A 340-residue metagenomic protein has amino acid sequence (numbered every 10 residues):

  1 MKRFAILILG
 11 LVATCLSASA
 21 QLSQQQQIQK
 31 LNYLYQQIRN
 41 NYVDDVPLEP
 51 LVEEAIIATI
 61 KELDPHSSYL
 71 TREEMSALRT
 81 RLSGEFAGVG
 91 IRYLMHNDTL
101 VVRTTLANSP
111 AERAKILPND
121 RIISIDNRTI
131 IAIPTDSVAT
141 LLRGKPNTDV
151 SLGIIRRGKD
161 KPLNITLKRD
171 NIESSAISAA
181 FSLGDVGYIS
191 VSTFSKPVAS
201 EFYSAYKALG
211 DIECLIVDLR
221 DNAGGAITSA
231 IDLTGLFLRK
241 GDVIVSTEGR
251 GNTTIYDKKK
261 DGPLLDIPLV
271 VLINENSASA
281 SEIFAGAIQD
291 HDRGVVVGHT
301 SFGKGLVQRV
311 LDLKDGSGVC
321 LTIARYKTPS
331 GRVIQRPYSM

Functional and structural regions predicted by a protein language model:
M1-Q25: Bacterial Sec-dependent N-terminal signal peptides
A20-Q27, L31, Y35-V43, P47-L48 (+4 more regions): Cleft-lining beta-strand/loop regions that shape enzyme active-site pockets
V46-D64: An acidic helix/loop motif centered on a single conserved Asp/Glu that marks catalytic or ligand-interacting sites
E54, H66-T104: PDZ/PDZ-like peptide-tail recognition elements
L94, G153-R157, K327: A generic structural motif
C320-L321: Short, small/polar residue-rich loop motifs at catalytic or cofactor-binding pockets
R325, P329-M340: Conserved functional hotspot residues or short segments at active or partner-binding sites across diverse domains
